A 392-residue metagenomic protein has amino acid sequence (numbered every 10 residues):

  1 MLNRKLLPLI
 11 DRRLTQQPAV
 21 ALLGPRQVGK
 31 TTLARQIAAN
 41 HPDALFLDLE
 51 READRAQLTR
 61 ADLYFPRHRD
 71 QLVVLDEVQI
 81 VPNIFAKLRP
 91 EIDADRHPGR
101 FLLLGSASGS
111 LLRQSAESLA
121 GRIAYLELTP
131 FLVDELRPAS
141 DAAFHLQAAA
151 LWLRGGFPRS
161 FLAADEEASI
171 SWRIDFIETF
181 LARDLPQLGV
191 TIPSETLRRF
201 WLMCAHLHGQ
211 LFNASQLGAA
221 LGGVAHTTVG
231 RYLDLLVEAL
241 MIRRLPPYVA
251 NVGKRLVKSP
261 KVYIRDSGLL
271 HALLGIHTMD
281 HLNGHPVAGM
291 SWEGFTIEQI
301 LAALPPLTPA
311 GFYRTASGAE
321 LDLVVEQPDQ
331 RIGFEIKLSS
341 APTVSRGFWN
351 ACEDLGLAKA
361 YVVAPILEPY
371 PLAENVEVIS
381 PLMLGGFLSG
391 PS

Functional and structural regions predicted by a protein language model:
M1-L14: Pre-Walker A adenine-sensing motif
L22: Hydrophobic anchor at the beta1->P-loop junction of P-loop NTPases
K30: Conserved lysine of the Walker
L33: Hydrophobic positions on the alpha1 helix immediately C-terminal to the Walker A/P-loop
F85-G109, E117: Conserved catalytic/switch belt of AAA+ P-loop NTPases
S106-N213: Interdomain motor-coupling "hinge/lid" segment immediately C-terminal to the ATP-binding subdomain of NTP-driven enzymes
T129-P130, L367-S392: Domain-level recognition of nuclease-like catalytic cores that cleave nucleotide substrates
E166-Q330: Accessory nucleic acid-recognition modules appended to NTPase machines
